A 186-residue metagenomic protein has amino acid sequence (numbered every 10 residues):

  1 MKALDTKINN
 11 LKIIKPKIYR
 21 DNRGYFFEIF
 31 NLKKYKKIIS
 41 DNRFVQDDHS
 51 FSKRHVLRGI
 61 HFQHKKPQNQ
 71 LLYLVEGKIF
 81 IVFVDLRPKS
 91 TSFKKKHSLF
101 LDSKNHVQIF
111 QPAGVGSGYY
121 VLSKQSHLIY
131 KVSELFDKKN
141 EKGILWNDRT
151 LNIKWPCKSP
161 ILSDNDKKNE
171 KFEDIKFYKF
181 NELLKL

Functional and structural regions predicted by a protein language model:
M1-K104, Q125, Y130-L186: Non-catalytic, conserved peripheral segments adjacent to functional cores
L101-K124: Conserved metal-binding segment of the jelly-roll/cupin
